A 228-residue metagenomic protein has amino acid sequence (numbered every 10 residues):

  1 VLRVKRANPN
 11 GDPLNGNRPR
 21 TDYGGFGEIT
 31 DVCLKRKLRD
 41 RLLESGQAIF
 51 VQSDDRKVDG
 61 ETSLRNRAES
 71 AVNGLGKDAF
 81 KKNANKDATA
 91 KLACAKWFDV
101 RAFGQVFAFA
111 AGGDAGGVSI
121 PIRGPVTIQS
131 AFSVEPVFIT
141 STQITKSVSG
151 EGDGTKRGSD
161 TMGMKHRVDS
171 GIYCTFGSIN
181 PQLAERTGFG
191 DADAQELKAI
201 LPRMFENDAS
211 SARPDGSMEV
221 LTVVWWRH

Functional and structural regions predicted by a protein language model:
V1-H228: RNA-binding basic/glycine-rich loop and surface signature characteristic of RAMP-family CRISPR effectors
